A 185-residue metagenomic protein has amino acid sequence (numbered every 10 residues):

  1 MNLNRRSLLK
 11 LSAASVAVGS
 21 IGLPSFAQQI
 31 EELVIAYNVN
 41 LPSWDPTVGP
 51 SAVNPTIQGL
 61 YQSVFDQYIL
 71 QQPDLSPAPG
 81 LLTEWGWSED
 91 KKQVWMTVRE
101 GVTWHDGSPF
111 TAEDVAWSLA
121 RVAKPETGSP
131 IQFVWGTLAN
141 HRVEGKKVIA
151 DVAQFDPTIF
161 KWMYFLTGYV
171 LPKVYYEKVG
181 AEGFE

Functional and structural regions predicted by a protein language model:
M1-S15: N-terminal secretory signal peptides and thylakoid transit peptides that target proteins across membranes
G22-N40: C-terminal segment of N-terminal export signals and the immediately downstream linker at the start of the mature
I30-E32, S63, G80-L82, K91 (+2 more regions): Extracytoplasmic
A36-E89, A120: N-terminal lobe/hinge region of extracytoplasmic solute-binding protein
N40-S43, G101-T103, F155-T158: Solvent-exposed loop/turn segments at secondary-structure junctions within structured extracellular/periplasmic domains
S63, G80, F110, D114-W117 (+1 more regions): Extracytoplasmic/secreted proteins, especially bacterial periplasmic and envelope-associated proteins
E84-G128, E144, I149: Aromatic- and charge-enriched surface segment that lines or borders ligand/interaction sites
Q132-E185: Surface-exposed binding/hinge segments that line and control ligand-binding clefts or catalytic entry sites
